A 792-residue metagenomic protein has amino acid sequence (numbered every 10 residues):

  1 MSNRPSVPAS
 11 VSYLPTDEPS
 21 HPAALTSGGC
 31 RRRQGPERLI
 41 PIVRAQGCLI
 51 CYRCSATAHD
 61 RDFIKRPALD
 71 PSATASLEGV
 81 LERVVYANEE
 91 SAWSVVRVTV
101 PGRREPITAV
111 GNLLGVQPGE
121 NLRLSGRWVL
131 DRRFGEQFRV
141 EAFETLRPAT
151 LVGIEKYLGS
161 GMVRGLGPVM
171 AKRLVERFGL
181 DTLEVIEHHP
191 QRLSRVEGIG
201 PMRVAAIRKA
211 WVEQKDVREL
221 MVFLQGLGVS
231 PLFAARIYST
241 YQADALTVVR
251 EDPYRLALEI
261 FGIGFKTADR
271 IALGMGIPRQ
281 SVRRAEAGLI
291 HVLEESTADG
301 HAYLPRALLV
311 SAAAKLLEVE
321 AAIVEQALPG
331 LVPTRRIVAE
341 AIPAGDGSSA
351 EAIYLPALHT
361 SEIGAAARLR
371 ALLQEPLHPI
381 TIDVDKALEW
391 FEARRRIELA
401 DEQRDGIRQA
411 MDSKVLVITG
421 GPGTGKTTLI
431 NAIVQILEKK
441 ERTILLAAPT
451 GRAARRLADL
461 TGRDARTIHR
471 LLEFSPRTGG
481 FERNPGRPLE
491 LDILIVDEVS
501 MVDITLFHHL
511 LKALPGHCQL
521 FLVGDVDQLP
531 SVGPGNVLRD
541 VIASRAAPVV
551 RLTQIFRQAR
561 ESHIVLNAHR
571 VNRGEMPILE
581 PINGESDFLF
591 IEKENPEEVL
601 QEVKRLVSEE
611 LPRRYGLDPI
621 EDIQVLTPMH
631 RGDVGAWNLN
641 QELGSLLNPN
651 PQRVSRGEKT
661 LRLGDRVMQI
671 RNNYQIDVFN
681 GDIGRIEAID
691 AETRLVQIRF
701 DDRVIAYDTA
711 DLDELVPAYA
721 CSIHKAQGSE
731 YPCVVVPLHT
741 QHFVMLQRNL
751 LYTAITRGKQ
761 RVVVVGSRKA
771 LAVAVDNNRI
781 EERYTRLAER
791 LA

Functional and structural regions predicted by a protein language model:
S2-S6, S10-S12, S20: Low-acidity, Ser/Thr- and Arg-rich intrinsically disordered low-complexity segments
C30, C48-C54: Cysteine-centered motifs
C48, V526-I676, E687: Conserved helicase motor core of P-loop NTPases
A58-K386: Accessory, non-ATPase domains that flank or precede helicase/AAA+ motor cores in DNA-metabolism machines
G119-N121, G664, G681: Loop/turn positions that initiate beta-strands
Y303, R404-I407, S413-I582: ASCE P-loop NTPase helicase motor core
A387-K414: Conserved pre-motif I regulatory segment
R573, D682-A792: C-terminal accessory regions
